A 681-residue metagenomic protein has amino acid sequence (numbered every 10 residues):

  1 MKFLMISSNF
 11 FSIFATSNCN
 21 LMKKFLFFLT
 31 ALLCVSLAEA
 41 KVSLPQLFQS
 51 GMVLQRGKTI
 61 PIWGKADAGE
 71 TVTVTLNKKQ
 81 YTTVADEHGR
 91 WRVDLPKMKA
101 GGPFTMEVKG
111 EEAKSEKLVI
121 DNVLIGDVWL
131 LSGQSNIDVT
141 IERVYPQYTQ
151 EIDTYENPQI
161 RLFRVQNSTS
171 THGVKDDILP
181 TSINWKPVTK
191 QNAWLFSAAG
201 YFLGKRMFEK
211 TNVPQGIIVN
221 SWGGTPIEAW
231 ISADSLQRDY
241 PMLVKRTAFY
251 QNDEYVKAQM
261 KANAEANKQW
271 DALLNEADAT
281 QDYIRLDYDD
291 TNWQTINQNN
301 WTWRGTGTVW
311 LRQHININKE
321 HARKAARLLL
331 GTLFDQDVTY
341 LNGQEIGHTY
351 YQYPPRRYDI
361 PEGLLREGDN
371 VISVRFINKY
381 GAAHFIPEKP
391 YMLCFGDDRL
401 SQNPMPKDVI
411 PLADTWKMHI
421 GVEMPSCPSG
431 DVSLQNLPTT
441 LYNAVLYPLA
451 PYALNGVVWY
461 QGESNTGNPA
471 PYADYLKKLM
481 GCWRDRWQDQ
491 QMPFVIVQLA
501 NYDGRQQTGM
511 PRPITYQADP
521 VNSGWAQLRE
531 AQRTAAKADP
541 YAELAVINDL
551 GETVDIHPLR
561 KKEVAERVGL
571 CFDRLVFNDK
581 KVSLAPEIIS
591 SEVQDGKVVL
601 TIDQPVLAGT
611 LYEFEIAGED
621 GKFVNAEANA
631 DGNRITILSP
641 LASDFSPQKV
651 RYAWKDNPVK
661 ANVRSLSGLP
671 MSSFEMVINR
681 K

Functional and structural regions predicted by a protein language model:
K41, Q49-L124, A382: Ser/Thr-rich low-complexity repeats and stalk/linker segments
Q46, Q55-K58, W303-G307, R327 (+5 more regions): Surface beta-strand/loop "capping" patches
W63, W293, I315-G343, I372-V374: Aromatic-lined ligand-binding clefts that engage carbohydrates, nucleic acids, or primary amines
K78-G101, T332, T339-M392: Beta-strand-rich ligand-recognition modules
Q80, D603-K681: C-terminal beta-sandwich/jelly-roll accessory domains of carbohydrate-active enzymes
G102-E111, S373-V374, P647-W654: Short, aromatic- and glycine-rich surface loops/edge beta-strands on solvent-exposed regions
E111-L118, I377-H384, W654-V663: Short acidic/polar inter-strand loop motif in beta-rich domains
L118-P187, I218-N300, D369-N443, Y447-Y452: An acidic-aromatic loop/edge-strand motif
